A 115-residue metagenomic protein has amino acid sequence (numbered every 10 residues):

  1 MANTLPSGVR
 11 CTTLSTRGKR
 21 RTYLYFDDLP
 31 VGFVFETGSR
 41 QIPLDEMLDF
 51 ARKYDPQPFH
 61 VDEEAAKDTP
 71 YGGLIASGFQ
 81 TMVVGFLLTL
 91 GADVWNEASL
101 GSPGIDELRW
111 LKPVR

Functional and structural regions predicted by a protein language model:
A2-G104: Hot-dog-fold acyl-thioester-processing enzymes
G104-R115: Active-site beta-strand->loop segment that positions catalytic residues and contacts the acyl thioester
